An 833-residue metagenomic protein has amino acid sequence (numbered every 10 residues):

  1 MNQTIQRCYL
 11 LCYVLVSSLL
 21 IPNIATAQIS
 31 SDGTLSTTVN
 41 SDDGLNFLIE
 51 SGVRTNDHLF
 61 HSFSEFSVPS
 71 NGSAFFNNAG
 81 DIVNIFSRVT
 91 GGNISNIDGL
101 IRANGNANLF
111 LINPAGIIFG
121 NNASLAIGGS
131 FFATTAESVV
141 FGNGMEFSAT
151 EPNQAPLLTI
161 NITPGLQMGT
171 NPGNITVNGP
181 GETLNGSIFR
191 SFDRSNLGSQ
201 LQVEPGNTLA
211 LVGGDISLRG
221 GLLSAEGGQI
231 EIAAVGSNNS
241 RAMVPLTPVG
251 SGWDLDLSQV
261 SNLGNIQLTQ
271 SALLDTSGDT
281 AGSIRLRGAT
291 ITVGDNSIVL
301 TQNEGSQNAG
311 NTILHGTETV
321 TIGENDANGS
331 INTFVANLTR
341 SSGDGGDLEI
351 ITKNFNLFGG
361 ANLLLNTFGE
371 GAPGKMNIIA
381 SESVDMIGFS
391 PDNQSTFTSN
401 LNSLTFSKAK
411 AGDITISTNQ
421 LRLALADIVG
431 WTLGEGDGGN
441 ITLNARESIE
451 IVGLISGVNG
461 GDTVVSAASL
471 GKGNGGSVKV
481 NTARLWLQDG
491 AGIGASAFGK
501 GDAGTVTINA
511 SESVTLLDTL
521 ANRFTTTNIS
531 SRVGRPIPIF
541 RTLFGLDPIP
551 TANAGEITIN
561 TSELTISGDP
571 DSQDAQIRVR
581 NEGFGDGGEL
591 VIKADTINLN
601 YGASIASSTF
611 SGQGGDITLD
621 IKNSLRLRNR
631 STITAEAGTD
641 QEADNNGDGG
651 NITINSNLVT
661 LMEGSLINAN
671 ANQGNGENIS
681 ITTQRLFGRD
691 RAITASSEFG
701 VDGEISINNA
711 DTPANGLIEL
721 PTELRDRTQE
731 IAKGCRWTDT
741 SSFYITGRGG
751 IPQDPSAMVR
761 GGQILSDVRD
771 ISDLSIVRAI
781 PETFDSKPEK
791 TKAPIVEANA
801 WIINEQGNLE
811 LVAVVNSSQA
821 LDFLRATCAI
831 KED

Functional and structural regions predicted by a protein language model:
N2-D833: Extracellular and secretory-pathway beta-repeat/beta-biased strand scaffolds
